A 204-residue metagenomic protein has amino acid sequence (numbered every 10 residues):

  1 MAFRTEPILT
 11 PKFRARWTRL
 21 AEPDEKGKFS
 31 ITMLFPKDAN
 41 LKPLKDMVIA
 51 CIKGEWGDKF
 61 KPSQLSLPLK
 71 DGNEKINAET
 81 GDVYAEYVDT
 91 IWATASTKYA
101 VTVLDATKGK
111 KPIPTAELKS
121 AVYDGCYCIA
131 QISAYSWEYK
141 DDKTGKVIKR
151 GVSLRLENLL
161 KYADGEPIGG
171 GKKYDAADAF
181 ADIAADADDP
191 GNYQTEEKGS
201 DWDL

Functional and structural regions predicted by a protein language model:
M1-T5, E166-L204: Acidic, gly/ser/pro-rich intrinsically disordered tails
M1-T94: OB-fold ssDNA-binding interfaces and closely related basic DNA-contact patches used across DNA replication/repair
K37-A39, A134-S136, A163: Beta-strand elements of well-folded, non-transmembrane domains
V88-S120: Glycine-aromatic-enriched beta-strand/loop faces of beta-sandwich-type recognition domains, especially lectin-like
D89-I91, D124-A130, R150-E157: Generic beta-strand structural signal
K98-A100, S133-S136: Generic short beta-strand segments
T107-C128, Y135-R150: Exposed beta-sheet edge/beta-hairpin loop segments within beta-rich domains
D141-E166: OB-fold/S1-family single-stranded nucleic acid-binding modules
